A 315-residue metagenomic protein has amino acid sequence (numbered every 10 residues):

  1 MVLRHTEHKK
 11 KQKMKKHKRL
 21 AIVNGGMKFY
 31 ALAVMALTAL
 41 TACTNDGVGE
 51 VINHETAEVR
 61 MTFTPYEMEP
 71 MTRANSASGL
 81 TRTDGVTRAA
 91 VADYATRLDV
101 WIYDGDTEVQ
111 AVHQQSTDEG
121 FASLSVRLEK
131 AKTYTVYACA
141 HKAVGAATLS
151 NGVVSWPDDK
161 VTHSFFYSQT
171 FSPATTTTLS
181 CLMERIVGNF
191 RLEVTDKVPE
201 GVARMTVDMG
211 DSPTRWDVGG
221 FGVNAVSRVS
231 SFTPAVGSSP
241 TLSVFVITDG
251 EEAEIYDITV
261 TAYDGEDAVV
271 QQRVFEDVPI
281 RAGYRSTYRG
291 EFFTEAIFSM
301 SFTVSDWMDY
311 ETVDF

Functional and structural regions predicted by a protein language model:
M1-K13: Short, Lys/Arg-enriched N-terminal segments with co-localized hydrophobic residues within the first ~10-30 amino acids
R4, H17-L20, N45-L124, L128-T135 (+1 more regions): Acidic/polar, low-complexity intrinsically disordered N-terminal segments immediately downstream of a Sec signal
K15-A31: Bacterial N-terminal signal peptides that target proteins for export
A39-A42: C-terminal motif of bacterial Sec signal peptides marking the signal peptidase cleavage site
G85-L149, G201-A282, T312-F315: Tryptophan-paired
Q115-D118, A143-S180, E266-E295: Structured interaction patches on ligand/partner-binding surfaces of diverse proteins
S180-V187, V246-E251: Conserved "repeat-terminator" motif of extracellular CCP/Sushi domains
R185-A203, D211: Surface-exposed interaction/gating patches
